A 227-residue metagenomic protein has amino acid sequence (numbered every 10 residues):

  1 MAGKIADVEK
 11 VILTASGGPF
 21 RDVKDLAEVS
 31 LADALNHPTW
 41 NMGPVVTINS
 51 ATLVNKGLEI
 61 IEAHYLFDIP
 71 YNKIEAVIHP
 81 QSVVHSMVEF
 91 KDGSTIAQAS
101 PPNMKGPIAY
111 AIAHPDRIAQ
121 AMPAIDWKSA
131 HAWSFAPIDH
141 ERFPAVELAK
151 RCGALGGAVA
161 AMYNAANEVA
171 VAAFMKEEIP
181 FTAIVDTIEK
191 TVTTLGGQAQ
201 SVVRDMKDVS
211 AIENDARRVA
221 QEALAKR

Functional and structural regions predicted by a protein language model:
M1-R227: Catalytic, metal-anchored helix/loop core of enzyme active sites in primary metabolism
